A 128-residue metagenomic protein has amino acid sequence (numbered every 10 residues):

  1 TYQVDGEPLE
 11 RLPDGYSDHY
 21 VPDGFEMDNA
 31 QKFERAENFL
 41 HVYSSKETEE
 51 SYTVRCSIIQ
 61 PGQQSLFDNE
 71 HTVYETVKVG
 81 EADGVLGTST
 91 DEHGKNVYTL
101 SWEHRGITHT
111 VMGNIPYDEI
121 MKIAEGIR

Functional and structural regions predicted by a protein language model:
T1-H104: Short, solvent-exposed recognition patches
R105-R128: Surface-exposed amphipathic alpha-helical segments
